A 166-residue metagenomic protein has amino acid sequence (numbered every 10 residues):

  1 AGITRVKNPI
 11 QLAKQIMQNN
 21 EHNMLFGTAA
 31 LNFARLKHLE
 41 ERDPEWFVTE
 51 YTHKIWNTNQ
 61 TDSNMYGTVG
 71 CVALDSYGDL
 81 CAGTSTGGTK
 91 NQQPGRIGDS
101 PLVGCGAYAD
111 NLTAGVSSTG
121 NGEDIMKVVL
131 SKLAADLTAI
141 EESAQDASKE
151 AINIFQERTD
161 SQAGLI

Functional and structural regions predicted by a protein language model:
A1-I166: Alpha/propeptide regions of enzymes that mature by internal proteolysis
